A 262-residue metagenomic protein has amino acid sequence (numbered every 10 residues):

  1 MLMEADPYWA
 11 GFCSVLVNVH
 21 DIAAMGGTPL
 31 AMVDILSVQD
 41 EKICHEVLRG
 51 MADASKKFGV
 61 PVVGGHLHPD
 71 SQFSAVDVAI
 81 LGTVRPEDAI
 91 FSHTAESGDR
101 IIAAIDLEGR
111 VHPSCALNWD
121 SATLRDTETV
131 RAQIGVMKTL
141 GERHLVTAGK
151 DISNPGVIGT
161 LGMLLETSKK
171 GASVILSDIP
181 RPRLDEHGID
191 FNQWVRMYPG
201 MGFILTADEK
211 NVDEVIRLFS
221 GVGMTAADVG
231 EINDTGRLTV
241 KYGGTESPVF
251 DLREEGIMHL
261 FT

Functional and structural regions predicted by a protein language model:
M1-A104, G109, R196-M197: Glycine-rich phosphate/pyrophosphate-binding loop regions near the starts of catalytic domains
D34-S37, H66-H68, D106-L107, I152-P155 (+3 more regions): Short, ordered loop/turn segments at secondary-structure junctions
A75-V84, G202, L238-E246: Short basic, glycine-rich beta-strand/loop surfaces that mediate nucleic-acid
I90-K138: Short, acidic (Asp/Glu-rich) active-site segment that either coordinates a divalent metal cofactor
T129-P199: Active-site-proximal betaalpha loop/short-helix elements that scaffold phosphoryl/nucleotidyl transfer chemistry
E166, V195-P199, N211, F219-V222 (+1 more regions): A structural signal for short secondary-structure junctions
T206-D213: Helix N-cap motif at beta-to-alpha junctions
S220-T262: Acidic, Ser/Thr/Pro-rich beta/coil linker or hinge segments at domain junctions
